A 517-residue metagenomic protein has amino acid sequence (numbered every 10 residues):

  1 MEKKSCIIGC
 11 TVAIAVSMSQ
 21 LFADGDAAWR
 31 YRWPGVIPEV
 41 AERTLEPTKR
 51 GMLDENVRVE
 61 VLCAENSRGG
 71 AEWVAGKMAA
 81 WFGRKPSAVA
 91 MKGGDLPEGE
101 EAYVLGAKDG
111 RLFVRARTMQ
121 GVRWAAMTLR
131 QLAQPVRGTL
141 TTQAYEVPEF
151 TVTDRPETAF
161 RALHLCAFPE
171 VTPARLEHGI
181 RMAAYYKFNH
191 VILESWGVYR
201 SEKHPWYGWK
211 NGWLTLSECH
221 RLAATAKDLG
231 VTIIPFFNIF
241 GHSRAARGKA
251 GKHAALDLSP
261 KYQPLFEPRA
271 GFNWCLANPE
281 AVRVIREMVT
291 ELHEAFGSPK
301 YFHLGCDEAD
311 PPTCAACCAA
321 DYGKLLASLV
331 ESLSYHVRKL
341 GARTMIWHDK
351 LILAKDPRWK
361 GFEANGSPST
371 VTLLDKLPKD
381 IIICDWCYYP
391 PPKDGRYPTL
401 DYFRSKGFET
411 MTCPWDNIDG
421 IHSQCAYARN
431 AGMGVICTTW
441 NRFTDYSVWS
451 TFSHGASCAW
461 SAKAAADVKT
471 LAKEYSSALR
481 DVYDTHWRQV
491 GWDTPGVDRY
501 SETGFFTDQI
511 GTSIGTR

Functional and structural regions predicted by a protein language model:
M1-C10: Bacterial N-terminal signal peptides that target proteins for export
K3, W33-T48, E55, E60-C63 (+7 more regions): Substrate-binding groove of N-acetylhexosamine-processing glycoside hydrolases
G9-S19: Bacterial N-terminal signal peptides
F22-W124, T128-T153, W347, L353 (+3 more regions): Acidic, contiguous N-terminal accessory segments
A75-M78, L129-Q131, G179-R181, L400-Y402 (+1 more regions): Short, solvent-exposed amphipathic alpha-helical segments in soluble enzyme and RNA/protein-processing domains
G83-L96, T141-Y145, I192-Y199, C413-D419 (+1 more regions): A generic structural motif
S87-V89, R111-F113, R161, I381-I382 (+2 more regions): Structural motif
E100-R338, A342-M345: Feature activates predominantly on carbohydrate-active enzymes
